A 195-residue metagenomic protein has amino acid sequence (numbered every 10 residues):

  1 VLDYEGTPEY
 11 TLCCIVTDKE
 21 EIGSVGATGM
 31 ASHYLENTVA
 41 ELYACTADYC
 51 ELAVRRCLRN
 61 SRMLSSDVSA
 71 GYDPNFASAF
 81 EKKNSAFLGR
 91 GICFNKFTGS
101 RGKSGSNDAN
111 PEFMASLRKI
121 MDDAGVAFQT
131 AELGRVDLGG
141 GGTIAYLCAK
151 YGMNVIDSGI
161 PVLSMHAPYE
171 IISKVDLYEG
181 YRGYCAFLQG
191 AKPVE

Functional and structural regions predicted by a protein language model:
V1-C93, G140, Q189-E195: Acidic/histidine-rich catalytic neighborhood of metal-dependent amide-processing enzymes
L2-C13, I160-E195: His/Asp/Glu-rich mid-to-C-terminal helical/loop segments that flank catalytic regions of hydrolases
M30-T38, D108-S116, G139-G142, V175-R182: Conserved active-site and cofactor/substrate-binding residues in soluble primary-metabolism enzymes
V39, G142-Y146, M153, I172-S173 (+2 more regions): Short alpha-helical interface elements
A53-R62, G102-F113, Y169-V175, E195: Noncatalytic linker/hinge segments flanking ATPase motor cores
S69-F76, F80-Y169: Active-site-adjacent substrate-binding region of metalloamidase/peptidase-like peptide-processing proteins
